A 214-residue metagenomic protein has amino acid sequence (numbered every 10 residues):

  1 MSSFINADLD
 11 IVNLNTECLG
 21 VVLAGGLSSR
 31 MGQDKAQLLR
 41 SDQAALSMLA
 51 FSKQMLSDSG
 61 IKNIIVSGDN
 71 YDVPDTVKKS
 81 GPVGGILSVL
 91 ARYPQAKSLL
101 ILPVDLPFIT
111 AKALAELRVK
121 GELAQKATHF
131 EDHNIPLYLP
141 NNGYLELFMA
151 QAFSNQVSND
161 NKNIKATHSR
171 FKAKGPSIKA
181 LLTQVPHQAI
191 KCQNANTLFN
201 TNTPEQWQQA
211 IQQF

Functional and structural regions predicted by a protein language model:
S3-N6, I11-D69: N-terminal glycine-rich phosphate-binding loop and ensuing alpha1 helix
I5-D8, K162-F214: Conserved alpha/beta core of the MobA/IspD/sugar-nucleotide pyrophosphorylase nucleotidyltransferase superfamily
K35-S41, V73-K79, A152-F153: Short glycine-enriched, charge-decorated loop/helix-capping segments at active-site entrances that position
F51, G85-S88, E116, K120 (+1 more regions): Alpha-helical elements of Rossmann-like donor-binding domains used by nucleotide-donor carbohydrate transfer enzymes
D69-L100: Short phosphate-binding loop-to-helix
P103-P107: The conserved acidic donor/metal-binding loop of glycosyltransferases
A111-N134: Conserved donor-nucleotide/metal-binding helix-loop-beta segment in metal-dependent transferases, i.e., the alpha-helix
I135-L181: Short, glycine-/small-residue-rich phosphate/pyrophosphate-handling segment
